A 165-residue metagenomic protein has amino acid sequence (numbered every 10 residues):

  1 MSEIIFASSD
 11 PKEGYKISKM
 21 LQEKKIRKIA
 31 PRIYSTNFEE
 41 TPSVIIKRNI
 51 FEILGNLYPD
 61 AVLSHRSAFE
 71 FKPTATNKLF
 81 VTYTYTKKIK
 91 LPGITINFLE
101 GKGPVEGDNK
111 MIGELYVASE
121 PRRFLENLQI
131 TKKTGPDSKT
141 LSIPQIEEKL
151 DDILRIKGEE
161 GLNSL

Functional and structural regions predicted by a protein language model:
S2-G113: Short gly/ser-rich loop at a beta-strand->alpha-helix junction or flexible surface loop bordering the NTP-binding
Y15, E23, K102-L165: Hydrophobic alpha-helical interaction segments
